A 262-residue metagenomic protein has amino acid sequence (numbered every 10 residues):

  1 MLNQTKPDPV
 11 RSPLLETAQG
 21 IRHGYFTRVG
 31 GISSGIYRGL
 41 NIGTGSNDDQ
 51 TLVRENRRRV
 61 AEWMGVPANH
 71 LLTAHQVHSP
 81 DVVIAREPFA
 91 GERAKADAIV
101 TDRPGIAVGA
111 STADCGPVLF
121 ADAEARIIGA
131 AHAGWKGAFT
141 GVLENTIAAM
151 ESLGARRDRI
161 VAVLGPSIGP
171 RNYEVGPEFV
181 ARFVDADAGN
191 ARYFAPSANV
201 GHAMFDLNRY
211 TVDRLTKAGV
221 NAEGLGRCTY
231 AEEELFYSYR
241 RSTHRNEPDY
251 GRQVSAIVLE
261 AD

Functional and structural regions predicted by a protein language model:
M1-D262: Active-site microenvironment for binding and transforming phosphate-containing groups
